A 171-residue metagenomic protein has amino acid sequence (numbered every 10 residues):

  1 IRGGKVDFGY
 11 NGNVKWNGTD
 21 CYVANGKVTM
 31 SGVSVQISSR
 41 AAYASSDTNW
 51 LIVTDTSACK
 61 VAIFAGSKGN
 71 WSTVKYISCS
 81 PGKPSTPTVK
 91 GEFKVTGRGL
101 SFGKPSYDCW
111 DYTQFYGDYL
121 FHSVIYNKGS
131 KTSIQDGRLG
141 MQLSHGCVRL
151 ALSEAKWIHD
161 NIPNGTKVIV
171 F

Functional and structural regions predicted by a protein language model:
I1-D47: Extracellular adhesion/carbohydrate-binding repeat motifs centered on closely spaced tryptophans
R2-G3, A24-N25, A65-N70, Y116-G117: Short acidic-glycine loop/turn motifs at beta-strand connectors
R2-G4, N25-G26, T54-A58, F171: Short, flexible beta-strand-to-coil junctions
K5, K27, A58-K60, E92 (+1 more regions): Structural motif
V6-F8, V28-T29, S67-T73, N127-G129 (+1 more regions): Short, surface-exposed beta-strand-loop junctions and turns on beta-sheet-rich folds
G9-Y10, A24, T54-K60, Y107-D108 (+1 more regions): A short, compositionally biased
S31-E92, G97-R98, D111: Cell wall/extracellular polymer interaction/catalysis modules
P87-K90, G99-F171: Exported/periplasmic cell-wall-interacting domains
